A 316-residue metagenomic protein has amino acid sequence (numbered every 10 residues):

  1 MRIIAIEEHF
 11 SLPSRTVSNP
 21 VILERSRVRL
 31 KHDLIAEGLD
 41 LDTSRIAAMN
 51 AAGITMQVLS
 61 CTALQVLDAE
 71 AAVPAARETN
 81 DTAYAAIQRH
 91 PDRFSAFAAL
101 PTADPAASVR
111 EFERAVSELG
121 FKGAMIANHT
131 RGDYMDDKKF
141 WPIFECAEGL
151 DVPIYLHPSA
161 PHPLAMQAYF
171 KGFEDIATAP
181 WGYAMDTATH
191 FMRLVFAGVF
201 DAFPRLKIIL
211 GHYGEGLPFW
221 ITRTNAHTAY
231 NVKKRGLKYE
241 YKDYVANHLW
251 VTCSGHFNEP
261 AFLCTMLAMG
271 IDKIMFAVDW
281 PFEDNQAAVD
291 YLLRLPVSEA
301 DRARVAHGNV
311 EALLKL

Functional and structural regions predicted by a protein language model:
M1-I6, F10-M56, D81-R89, R110-R114 (+7 more regions): Mid-to-C-terminal alpha-helical segments outside catalytic/metal-binding sites
I3-E8, Q57-L59, S95-A98, A124-I126 (+4 more regions): Hydrophobic faces of well-ordered beta-strands that scaffold small-molecule active sites in alpha/beta enzyme cores
H9-L39, H162-T187, T224-H248: Active-site gating loops and adjacent loop-to-helix segments of metal-dependent hydrolytic enzymes
S11-S14, L64-L67, A103-A106, G132 (+4 more regions): Active-site environment of divalent metal-dependent phosphoester hydrolases
T55-F191: Active-site gating/metal-coordination segments in enzymes
L119-G123, E148-P153, G172-F173, F203-R205 (+2 more regions): Glycine-enriched alpha-helix->loop->beta-strand junction motifs that scaffold or abut catalytic
V195-A246: Aromatic-lined glycan-binding groove of carbohydrate-active enzymes
